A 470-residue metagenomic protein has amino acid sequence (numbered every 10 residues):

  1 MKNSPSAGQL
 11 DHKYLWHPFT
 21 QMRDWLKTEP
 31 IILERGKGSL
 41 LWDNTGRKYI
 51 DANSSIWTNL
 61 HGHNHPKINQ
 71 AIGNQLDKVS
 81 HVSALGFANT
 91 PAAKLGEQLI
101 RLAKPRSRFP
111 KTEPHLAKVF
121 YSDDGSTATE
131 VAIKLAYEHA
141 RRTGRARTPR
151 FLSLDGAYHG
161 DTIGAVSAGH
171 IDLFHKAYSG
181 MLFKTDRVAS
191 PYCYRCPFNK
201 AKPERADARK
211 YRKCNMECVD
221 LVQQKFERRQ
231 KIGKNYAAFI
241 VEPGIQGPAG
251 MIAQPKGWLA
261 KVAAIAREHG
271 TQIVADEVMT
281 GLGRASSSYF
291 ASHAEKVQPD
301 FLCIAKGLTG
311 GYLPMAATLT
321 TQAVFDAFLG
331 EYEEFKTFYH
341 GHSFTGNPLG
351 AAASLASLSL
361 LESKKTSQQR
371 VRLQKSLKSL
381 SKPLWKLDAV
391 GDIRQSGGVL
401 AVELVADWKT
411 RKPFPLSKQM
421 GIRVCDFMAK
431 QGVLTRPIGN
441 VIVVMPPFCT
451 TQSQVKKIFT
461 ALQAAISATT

Functional and structural regions predicted by a protein language model:
K2-T470: Conserved N-terminal phosphate-binding loop of PLP-dependent enzymes in the Aspartate aminotransferase
